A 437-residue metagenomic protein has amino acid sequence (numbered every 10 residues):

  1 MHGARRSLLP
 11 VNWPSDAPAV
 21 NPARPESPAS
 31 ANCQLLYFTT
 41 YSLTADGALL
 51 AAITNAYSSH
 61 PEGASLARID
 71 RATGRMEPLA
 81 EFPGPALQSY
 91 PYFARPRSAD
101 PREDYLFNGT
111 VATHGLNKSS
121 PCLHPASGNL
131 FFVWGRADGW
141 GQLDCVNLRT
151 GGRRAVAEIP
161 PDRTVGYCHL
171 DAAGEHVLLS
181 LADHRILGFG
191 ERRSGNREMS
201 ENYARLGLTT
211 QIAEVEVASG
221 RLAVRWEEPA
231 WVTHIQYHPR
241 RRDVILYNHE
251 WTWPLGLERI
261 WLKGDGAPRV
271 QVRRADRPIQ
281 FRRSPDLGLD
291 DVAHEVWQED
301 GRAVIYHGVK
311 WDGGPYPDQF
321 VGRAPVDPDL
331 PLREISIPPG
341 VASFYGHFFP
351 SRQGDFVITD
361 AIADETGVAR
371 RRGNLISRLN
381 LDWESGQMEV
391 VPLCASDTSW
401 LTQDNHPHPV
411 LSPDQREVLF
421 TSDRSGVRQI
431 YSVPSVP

Functional and structural regions predicted by a protein language model:
H2-P10, R24-A64, I235: Beta-strand-rich domains and repeat architectures in extracellular enzymes and scaffolds, especially beta-propellers
N12-L35, D104-Y105, V390-C394: A short helix->beta-strand "capping" segment at the edge of beta-propeller domains
L50, L130-F131, V177, V244-I245 (+3 more regions): Hydrophobic beta-strand positions that form the internal "hydrophobic ladder" of WD40/Gbeta-like beta-propeller blades
T54-G63, F132-R136, S180-G207, N248-E258 (+2 more regions): Short, conserved, GDST-rich strand-edge loop motifs in beta-rich repeat architectures
G84-P85, Y90-T210, V224-E227: Asp-box/WD-like beta-propeller blade repeats and closely related beta-sheet repeat scaffolds
A293, Q298, V304-F320, S336-Q387: Loop/turn-rich, solvent-exposed surfaces of beta-rich toroidal or solenoidal domains
R333-F349, S385-L411: Conserved blade-ending motifs and adjacent loop-strand segments that build the rim/top face of beta-propeller domains
N405-P437: Blade-level signature of beta-propeller repeat domains, shared across WD40, Kelch, NHL, RCC1 and BNR/Asp-box propellers
